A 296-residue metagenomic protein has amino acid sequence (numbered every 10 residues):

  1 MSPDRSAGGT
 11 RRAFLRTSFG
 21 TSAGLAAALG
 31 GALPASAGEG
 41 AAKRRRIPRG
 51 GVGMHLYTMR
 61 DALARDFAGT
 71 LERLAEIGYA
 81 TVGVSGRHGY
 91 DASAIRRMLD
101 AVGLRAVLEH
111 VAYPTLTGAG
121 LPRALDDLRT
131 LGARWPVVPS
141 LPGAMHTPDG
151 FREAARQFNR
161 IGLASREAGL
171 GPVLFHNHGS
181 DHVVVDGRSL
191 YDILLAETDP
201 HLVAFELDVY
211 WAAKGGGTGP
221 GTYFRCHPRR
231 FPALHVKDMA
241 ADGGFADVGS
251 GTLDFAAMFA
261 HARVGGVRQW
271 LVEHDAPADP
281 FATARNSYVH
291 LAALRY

Functional and structural regions predicted by a protein language model:
M1-G9: N-terminal secretory signal peptides
G8-A13, G24-R44: N-terminal twin-arginine translocation
A42-P48, L71-E76, Y90-V107, G120-A133 (+4 more regions): Acidic (Asp/Glu)-rich catalytic clusters
G50-H55, V82-V84, A106-V111, P136-V138 (+4 more regions): Hydrophobic faces of well-ordered beta-strands that scaffold small-molecule active sites in alpha/beta enzyme cores
M54, L74, V82, L99 (+5 more regions): Conserved, mostly hydrophobic/aromatic
D66-F67, S93-M98, L121-L125, H182-P200 (+2 more regions): Distinct, well-ordered alpha-helical segments
L71, V184, W211-V267, A276-A282: Gly/Pro-rich active-site loop or hairpin
H88, P114-A204, K214: Active-site acidic/histidine proton-transfer and metal-coordination neighborhood in alpha/beta enzyme cores
